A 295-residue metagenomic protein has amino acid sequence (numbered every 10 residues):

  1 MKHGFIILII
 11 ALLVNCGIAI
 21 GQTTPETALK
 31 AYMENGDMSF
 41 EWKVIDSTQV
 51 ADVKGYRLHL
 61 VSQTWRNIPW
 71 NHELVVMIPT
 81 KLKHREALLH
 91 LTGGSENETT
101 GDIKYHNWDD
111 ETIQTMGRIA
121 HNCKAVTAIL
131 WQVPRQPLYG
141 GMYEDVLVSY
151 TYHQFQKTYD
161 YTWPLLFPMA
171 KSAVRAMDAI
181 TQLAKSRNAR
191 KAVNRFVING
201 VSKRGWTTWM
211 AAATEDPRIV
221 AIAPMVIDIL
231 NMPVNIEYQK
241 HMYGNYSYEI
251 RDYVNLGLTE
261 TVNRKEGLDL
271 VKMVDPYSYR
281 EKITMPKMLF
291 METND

Functional and structural regions predicted by a protein language model:
I7-C16: Bacterial N-terminal signal peptides
G55, R66-P79: A short loop-to-beta-strand scaffold at the N-terminal edge of the catalytic core in hydrolase folds
E73-V76, H84-S95: Short beta-strand element of the alpha/beta-hydrolase
E96-E111, G117-V174, I229-L230, V234-I250: Cap/lid segment of the alpha/beta-hydrolase catalytic domain
Q156-K171, R175-S202, R218-I219: Gly/Ser-rich "nucleophile elbow"/oxyanion-hole loop immediately N-terminal to the catalytic nucleophile in hydrolases
G200-A212: Glycine-rich nucleophile elbow surrounding the catalytic serine of serine-hydrolase chemistry
M210-E260: Hydrolase active-site cap/lid region
K265-D295: Serine-hydrolase catalytic core
